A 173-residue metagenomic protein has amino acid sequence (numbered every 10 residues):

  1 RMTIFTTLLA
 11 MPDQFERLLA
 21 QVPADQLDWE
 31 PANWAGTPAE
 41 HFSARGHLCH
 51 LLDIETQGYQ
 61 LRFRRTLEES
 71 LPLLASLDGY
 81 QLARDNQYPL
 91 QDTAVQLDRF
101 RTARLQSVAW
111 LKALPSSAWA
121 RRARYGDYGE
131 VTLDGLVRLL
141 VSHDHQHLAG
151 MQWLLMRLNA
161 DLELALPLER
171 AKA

Functional and structural regions predicted by a protein language model:
R1-D28, I54-L61, R65: Alpha-helical bundle segments that constitute or directly flank the non-heme di-iron/ferroxidase center
R1-L8, P38-T56, Y80-L97: Charged, low-complexity, helix/coiled-coil-prone segments
T7-M11, Y80-A120, L136-L140: Acidic/histidine-rich alpha-helical segments that form the ligand environment of transition-metal centers
Q14-Q21, A103-W110, Q146, G150: Solvent-exposed, charged/polar functional surfaces in cytosolic regulatory/catalytic domains
L19-A24, E69-L73, W110-W119: Proline-centered turn/helix-capping motifs that create local helix->coil transitions or kinks
V22, F42, Y88-Q91, L114 (+1 more regions): Short coil/turn linker and secondary-structure boundary residues
W29-G79, V108, R122-A173: Short, contiguous alpha-helical
